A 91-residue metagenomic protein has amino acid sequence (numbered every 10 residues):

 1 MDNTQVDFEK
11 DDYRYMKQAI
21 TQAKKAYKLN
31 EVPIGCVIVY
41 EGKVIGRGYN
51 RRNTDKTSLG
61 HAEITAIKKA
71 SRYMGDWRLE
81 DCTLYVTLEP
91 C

Functional and structural regions predicted by a protein language model:
N3: C-terminal binding/interaction regions
D7-L29: Short, basic/aromatic recognition patches
E9, K17, Y40, G46-P90: Zn2+-dependent cytidine deaminase-like catalytic core
N30-I34, E80: Short, basic and Ser/Thr-rich N-terminal targeting/leader segments
I34-G42: Short beta-strand scaffold segments in enzyme catalytic cores
